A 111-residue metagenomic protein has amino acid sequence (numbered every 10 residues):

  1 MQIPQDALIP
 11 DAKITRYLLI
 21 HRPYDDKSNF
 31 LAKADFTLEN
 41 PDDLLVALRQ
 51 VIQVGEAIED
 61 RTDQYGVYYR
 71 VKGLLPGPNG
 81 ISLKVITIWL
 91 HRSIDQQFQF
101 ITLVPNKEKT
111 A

Functional and structural regions predicted by a protein language model:
M1-G73: Compact soluble domain cores
L48-Q99, N106: Functional cores of ribonucleases/endoribonucleases
K109-A111: Low-complexity, intrinsically disordered terminal/linker segments enriched in charged and Gly/Pro repeats
